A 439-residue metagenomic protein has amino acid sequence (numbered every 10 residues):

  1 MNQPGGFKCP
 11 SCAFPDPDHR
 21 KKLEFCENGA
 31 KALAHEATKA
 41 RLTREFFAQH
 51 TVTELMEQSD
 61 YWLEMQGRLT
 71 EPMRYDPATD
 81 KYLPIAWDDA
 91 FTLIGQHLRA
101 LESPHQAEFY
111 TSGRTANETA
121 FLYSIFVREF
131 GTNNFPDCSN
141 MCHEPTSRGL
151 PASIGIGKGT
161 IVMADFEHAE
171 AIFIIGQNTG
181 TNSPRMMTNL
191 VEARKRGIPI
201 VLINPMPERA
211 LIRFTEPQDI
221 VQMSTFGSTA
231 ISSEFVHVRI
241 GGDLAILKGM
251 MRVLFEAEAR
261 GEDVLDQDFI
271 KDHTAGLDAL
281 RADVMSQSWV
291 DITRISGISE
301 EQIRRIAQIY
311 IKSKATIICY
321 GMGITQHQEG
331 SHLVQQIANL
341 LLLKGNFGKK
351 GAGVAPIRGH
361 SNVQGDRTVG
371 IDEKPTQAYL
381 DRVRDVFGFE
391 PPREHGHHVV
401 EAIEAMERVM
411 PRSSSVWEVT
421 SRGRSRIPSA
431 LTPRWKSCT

Functional and structural regions predicted by a protein language model:
M1-P4: Short, flexible, mixed-charge glycine/proline-rich loop motifs that serve as phosphate/nucleic-acid-contacting
G6-C12: Short cysteine-rich clusters marking metal-coordination/redox-active sites
P15-A34: Iron-sulfur (Fe-S) cluster-binding segments and ferredoxin-like electron-carrier domains, especially [2Fe-2S]
G29-V52, L211-T229, K374-R384: Charged, glycine/proline-rich intrinsically disordered loops and linkers
A32-P84, F91, P104-Q106: Low-complexity, highly charged intrinsically disordered N-terminal segments that act as targeting/localization
E36-R41, S59-D60, P151-I154, G365-G370: Short acidic/polar alpha-helix capping motifs at helix-coil junctions
G67-R358, V369, V383-T439: Cofactor-pocket helix-loop regions in the catalytic cores of large enzyme subunits
N362, V369-Q377: Surface-exposed loop and adjacent secondary-structure segments within mature catalytic domains
